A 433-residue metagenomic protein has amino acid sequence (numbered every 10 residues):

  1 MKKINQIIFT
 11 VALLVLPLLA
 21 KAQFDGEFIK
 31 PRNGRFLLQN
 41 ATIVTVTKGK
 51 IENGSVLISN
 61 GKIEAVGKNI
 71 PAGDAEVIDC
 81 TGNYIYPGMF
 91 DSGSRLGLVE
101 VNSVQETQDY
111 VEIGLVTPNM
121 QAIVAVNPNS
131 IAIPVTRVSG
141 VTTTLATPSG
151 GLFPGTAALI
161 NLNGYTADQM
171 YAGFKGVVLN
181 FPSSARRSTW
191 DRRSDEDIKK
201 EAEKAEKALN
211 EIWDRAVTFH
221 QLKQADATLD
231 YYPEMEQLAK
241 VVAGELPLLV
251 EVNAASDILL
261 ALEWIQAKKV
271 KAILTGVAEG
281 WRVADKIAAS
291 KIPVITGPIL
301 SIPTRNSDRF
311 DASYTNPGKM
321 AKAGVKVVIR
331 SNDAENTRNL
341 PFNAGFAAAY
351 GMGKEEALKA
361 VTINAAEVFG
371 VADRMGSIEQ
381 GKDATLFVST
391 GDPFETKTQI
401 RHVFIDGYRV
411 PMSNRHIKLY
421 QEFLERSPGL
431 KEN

Functional and structural regions predicted by a protein language model:
M1-F28: Bacterial Sec-dependent N-terminal signal peptides
Q23, N33, H402-N433: Extracellular/periplasmic ectodomains of large secreted or surface enzymes and adhesion receptors
F24-K30, I43-S55, K68, G353-V361 (+1 more regions): Acidic, glycine-enriched loop/beta-strand segments at the rims of small-molecule binding/catalytic pockets
F28-K30, G34, I43, T47-Y86: Histidine-rich, glycine-flanked metal-binding segment
G34-L38, P71-I123, V138: Replace "His-x-His-based motif
N40, V101-N102, T107-I113, T117-N119 (+5 more regions): His/Asp/Glu-enriched, well-ordered alpha-helical/loop segment that forms or immediately abuts the divalent-metal
T47, N53, T147, H220-S313 (+5 more regions): Active-site core of metal-dependent hydrolases
A132, R137-A272, Q399, I405: Polyanionic/metal-chelating signatures
